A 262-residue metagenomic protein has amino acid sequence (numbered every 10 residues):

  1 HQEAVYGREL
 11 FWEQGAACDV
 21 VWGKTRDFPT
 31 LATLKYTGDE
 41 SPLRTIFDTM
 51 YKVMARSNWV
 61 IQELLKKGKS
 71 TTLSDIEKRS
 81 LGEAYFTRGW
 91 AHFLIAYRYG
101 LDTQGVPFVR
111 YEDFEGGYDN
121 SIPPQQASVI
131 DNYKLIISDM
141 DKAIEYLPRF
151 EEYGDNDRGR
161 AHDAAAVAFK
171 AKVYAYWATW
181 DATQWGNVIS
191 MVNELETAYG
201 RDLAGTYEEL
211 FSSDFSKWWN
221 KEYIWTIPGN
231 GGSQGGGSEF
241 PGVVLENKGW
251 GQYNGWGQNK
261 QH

Functional and structural regions predicted by a protein language model:
H1-K24, Q104-V106, Y133, M140-I144 (+1 more regions): An aromatic- and glycine-enriched ligand-binding surface/loop that stacks and positions planar moieties
W22-Y99, P123-K134, M140-G154: Conserved, well-structured interaction surfaces
T33-G38, F108-Y111, R149, G205 (+1 more regions): Generic structural "secondary-structure junction" signal
D39-P42, F114-D119, F211, S233: Residues in flexible loops and secondary-structure boundaries
E83-Y85, F108, A166: Extended hydrophobic secondary-structure segments that form protein cores and membrane-embedded regions
Y99-I130, A182-G186: Short coil/linker segments at helix-helix boundaries
E151-D157, Y207-E208: Acidic, serine/threonine- and proline-rich low-complexity regulatory regions
